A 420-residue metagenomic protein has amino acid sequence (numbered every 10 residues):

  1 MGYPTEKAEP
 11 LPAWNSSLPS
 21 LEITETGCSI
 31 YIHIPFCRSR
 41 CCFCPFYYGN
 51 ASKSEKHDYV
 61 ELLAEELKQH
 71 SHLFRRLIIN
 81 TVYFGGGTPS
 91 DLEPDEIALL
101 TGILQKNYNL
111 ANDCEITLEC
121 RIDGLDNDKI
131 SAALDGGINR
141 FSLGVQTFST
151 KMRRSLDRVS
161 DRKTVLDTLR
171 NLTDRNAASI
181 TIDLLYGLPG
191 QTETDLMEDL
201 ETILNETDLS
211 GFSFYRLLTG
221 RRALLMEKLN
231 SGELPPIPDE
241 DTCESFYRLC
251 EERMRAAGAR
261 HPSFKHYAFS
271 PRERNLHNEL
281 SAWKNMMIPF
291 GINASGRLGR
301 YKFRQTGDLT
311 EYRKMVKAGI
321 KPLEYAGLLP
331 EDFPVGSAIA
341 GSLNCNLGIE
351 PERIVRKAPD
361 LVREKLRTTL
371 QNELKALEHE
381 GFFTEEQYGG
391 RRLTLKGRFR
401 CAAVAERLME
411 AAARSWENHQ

Functional and structural regions predicted by a protein language model:
M1-C28, R38: Flexible, acidic/Gly-rich N-terminal and inter-domain linker regions that tether and position cofactor-handling modules
S20-L21, G27, G49-L73, I79-L361: C-terminal scaffold of the Radical SAM
H33-Y48: Local cysteine-cluster metal-coordination motifs and their immediate loop/turn environment, predominantly Fe-S cluster
C44, A338-S342, V404: Short alpha-helical scaffolding segments that buttress acidic/His motifs in well-ordered protein cores
Y267, Q387-R391: Short, Lys/Arg-rich nucleic-acid/phosphate-binding segment
V362-E378: Short amphipathic alpha-helical interaction segments
E378-Y388: A short, conserved structural fragment
K396-Q420: Short, amphipathic alpha-helical interaction segments positioned at domain boundaries
